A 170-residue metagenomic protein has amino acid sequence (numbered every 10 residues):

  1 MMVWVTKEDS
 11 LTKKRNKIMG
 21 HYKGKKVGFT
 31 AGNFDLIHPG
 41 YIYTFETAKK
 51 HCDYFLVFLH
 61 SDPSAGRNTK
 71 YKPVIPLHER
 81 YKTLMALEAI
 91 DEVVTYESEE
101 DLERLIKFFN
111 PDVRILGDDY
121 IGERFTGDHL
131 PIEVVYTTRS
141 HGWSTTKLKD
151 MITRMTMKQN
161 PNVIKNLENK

Functional and structural regions predicted by a protein language model:
M1-K170: Nucleotidyltransferase catalytic core that binds NTPs
